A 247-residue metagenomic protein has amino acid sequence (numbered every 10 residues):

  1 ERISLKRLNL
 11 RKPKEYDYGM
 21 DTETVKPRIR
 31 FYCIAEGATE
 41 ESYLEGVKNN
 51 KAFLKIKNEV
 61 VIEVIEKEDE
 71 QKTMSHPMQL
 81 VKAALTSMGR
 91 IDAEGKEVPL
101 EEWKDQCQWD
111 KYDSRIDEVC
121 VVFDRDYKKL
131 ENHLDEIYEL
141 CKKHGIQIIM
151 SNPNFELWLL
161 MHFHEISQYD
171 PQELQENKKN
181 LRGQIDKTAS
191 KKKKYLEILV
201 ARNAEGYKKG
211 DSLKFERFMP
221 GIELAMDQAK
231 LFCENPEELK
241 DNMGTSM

Functional and structural regions predicted by a protein language model:
E1-R28, E41-E70, D92-M247: C-terminal accessory helical subdomains adjacent to catalytic cores in phosphodiester- and nucleotide-handling enzymes
R30-I34: Conserved beta-strand elements of the Class I
A35-E36, S151: Small/polar loops that bind or transfer phosphate-bearing groups
G37, E70, M74: Flexible, glycine- and charge-enriched loops at secondary-structure boundaries
S75-T86, M161-Y169: Short, surface-exposed amphipathic charged segments that create phosphate/polyanion-binding patches used for binding
M78, L85, G89-A93, K104: Amphipathic N-proximal alpha-helical interface segments
